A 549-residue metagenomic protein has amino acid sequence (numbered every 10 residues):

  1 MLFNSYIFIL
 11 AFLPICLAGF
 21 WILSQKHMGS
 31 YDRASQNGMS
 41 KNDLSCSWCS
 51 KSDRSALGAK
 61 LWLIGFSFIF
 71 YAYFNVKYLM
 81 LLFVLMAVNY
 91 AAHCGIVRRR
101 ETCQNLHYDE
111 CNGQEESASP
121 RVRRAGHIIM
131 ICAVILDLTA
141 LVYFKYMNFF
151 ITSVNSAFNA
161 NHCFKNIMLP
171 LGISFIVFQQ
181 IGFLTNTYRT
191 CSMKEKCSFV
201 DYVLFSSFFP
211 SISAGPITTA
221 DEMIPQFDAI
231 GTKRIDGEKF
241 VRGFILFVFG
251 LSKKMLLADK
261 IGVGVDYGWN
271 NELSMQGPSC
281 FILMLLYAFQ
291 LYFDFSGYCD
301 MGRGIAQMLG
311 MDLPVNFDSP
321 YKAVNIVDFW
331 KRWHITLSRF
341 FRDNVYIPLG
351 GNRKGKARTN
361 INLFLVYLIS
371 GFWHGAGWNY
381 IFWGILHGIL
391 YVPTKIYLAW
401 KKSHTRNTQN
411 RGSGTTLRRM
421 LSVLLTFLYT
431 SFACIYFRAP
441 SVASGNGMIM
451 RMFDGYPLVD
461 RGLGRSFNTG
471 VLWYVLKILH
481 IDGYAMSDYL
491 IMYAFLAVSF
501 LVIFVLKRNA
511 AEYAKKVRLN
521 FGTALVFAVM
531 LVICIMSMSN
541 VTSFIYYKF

Functional and structural regions predicted by a protein language model:
M1-I503, R508-K548: Membrane-embedded transmembrane alpha-helical bundles that form the catalytic cores of multi-pass lipid-modifying
